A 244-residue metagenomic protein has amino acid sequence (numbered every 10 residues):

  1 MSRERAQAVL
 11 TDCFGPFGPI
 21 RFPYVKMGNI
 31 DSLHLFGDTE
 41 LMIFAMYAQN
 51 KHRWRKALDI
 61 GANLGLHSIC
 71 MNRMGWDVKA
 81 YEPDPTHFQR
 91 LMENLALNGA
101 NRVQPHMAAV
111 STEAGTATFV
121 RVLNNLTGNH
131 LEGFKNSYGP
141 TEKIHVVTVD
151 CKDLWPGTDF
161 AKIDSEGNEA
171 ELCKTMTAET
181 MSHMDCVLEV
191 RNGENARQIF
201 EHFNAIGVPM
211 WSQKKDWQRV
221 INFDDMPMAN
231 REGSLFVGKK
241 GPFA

Functional and structural regions predicted by a protein language model:
M1-Q104, F134-E142, L154-P156, I199 (+2 more regions): S-adenosyl-L-methionine
R3-A6, N125, E179: Short, charged/polar N-terminal "headpieces" of proteins
K56-L64, V147-A196: Active-site segment flanking the S-adenosylmethionine/decSAM binding pocket in AdoMet-dependent transferases
N63, H67, S111, A117 (+1 more regions): Gly/Ser/Thr-rich beta-alpha loop segments that engage phosphate groups in nucleotides
I69, Q89, N129, A170-K174 (+1 more regions): Alpha-helical elements of the RecA-like P-loop NTPase motor core of helicases
D84-P85, A109-T112, N192-E194: Short "lid" loop at the C-terminus of a central beta-strand within the Rossmann-like core of SAM-dependent
M92-V149: S-adenosyl-L-methionine
T116-T118, C173, Q198-F200, F223: Short, well-ordered secondary-structure micro-motifs
